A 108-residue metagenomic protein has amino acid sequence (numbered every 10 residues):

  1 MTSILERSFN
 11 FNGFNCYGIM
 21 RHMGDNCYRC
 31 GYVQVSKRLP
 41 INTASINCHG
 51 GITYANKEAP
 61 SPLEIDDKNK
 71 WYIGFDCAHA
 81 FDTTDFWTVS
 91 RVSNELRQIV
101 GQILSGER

Functional and structural regions predicted by a protein language model:
M1-R108: Catalytic phosphate/metal-binding cores of nucleic-acid and nucleotide-processing enzymes, i.e., regions that mediate
